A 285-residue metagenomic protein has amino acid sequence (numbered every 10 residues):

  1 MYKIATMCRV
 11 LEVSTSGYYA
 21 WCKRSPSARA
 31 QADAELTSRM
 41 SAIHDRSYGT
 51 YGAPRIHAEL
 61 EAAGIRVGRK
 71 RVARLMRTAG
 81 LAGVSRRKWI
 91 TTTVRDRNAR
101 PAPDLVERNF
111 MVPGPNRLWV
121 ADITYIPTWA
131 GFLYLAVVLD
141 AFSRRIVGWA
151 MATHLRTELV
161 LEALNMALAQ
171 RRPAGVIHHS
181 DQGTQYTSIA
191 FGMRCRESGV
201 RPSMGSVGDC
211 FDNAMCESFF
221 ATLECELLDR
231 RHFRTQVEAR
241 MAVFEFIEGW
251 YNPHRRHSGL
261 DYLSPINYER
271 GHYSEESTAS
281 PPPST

Functional and structural regions predicted by a protein language model:
M1-T285: Charged DNA-binding/catalytic regions of mobile-element recombinases
